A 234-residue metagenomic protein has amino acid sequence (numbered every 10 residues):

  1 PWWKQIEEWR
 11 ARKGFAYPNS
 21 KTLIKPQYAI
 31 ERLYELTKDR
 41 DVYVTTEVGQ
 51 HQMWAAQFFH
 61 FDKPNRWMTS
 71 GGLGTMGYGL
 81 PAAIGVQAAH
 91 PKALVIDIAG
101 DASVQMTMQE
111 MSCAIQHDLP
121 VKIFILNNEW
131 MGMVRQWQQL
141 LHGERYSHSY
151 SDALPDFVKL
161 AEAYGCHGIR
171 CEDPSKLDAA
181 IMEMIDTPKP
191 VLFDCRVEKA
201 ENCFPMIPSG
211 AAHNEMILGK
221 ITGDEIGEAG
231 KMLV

Functional and structural regions predicted by a protein language model:
K4-P81, V86: Active-site diphosphate/adenylate-binding microenvironment
M53-V234: Thiamine diphosphate
